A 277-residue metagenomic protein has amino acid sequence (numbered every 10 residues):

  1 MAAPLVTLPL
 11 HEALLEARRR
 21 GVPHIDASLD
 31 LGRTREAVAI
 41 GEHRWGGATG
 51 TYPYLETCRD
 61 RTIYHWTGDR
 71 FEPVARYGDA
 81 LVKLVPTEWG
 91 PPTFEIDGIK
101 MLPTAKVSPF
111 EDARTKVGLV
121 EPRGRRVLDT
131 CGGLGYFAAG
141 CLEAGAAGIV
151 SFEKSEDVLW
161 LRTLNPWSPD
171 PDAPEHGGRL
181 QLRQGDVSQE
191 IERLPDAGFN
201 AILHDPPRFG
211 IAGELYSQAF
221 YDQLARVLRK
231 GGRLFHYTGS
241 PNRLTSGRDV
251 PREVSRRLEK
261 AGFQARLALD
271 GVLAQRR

Functional and structural regions predicted by a protein language model:
M1-T87: N-terminal auxiliary segments of SAM/dcSAM-dependent transferases
R123-L134: Conserved class I S-adenosyl-L-methionine
L134-A146: Conserved SAM-binding loop of SAM-dependent methyltransferases across substrates and taxa, primarily the Class I
G148-E153: Conserved SAM-binding motif I beta-strand of class I
K154-P195: S-adenosyl-L-methionine
Y216-K230: A short glycine-rich, Lys/Arg-flanked "PGG" loop and its adjoining helix->strand segment in the class I
G231-G239: Conserved beta-strand signature within the Rossmann-like core of class I S-adenosyl-L-methionine
S240-R277: Class I S-adenosyl-L-methionine
